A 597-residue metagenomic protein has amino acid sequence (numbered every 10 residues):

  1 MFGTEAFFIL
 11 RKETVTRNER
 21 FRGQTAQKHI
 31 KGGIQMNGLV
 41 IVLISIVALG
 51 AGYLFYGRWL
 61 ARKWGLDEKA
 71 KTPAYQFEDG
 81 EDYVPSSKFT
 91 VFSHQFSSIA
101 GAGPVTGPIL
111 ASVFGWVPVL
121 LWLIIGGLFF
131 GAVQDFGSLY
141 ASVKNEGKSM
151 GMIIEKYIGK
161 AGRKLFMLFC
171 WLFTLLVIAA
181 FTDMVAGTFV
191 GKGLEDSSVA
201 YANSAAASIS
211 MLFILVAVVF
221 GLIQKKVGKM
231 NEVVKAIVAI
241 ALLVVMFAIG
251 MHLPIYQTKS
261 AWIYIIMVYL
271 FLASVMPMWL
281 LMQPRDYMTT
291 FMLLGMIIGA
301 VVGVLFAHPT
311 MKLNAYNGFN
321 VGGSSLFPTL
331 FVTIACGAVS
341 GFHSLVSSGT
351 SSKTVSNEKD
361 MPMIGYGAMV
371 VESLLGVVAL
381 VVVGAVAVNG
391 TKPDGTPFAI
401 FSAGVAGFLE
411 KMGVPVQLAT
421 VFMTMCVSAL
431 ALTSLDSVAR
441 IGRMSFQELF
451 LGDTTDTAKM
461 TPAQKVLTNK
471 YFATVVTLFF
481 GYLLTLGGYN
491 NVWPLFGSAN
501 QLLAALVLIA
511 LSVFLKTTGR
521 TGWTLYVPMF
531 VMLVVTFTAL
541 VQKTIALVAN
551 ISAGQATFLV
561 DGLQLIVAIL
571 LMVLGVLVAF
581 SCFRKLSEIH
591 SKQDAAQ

Functional and structural regions predicted by a protein language model:
I34, A51-V105, T290, T354: Membrane-interface "cap" regions at the ends of multi-pass membrane proteins
N37-L54, A111-S142, G151, A205-A217 (+3 more regions): Extracellular loop-to-transmembrane helix junctions
R58-V84, L110, L120, I124 (+6 more regions): Flexible loop linkers connecting adjacent transmembrane helices in multi-pass alpha-helical membrane transporters
V84-N145, K156-K160, V177, T182-G193 (+2 more regions): Membrane-interface helix-loop-helix modules in multi-pass membrane proteins
A102-I109, G126-Q134, S138, S142-E146 (+5 more regions): Membrane-helix boundary/coupling elements in multi-pass transport proteins
K160-L175, G367-S373, Q417-A419, E448-L486: Loop-to-transmembrane helix boundary motifs in multi-pass membrane proteins
G221-K226, A241-Y264, L272-S274, W279 (+4 more regions): Hydrophobic alpha-helical segments and their helix-loop junctions in multi-pass secondary transporters
V304-G318, V370-G404, S437: Extracellular/periplasmic helix-exit of transmembrane alpha-helices
